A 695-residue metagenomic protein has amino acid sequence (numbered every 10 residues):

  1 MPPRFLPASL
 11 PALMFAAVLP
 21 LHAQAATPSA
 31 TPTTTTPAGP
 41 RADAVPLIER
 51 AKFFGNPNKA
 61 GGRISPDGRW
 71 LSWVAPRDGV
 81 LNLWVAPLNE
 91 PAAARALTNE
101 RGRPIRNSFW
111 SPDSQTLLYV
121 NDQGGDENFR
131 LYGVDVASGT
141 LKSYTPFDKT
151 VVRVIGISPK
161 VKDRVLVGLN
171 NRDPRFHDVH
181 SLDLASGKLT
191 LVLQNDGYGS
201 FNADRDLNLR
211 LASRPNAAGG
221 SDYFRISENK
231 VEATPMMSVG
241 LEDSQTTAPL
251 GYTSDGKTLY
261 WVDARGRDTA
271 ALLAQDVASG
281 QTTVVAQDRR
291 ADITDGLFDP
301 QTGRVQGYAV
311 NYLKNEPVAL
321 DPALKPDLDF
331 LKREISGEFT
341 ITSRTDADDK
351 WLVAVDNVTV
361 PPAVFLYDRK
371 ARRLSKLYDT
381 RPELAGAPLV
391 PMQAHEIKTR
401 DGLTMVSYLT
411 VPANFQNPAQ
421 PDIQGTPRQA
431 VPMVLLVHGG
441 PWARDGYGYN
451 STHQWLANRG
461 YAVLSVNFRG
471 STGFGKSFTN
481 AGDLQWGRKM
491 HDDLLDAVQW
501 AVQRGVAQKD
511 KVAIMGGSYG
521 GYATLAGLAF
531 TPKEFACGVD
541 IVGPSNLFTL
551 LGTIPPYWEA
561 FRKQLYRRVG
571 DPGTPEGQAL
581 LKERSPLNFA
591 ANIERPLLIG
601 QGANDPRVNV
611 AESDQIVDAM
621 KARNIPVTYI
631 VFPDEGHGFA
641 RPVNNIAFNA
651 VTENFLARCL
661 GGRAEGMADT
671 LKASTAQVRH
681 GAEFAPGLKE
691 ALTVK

Functional and structural regions predicted by a protein language model:
M1-P11: Bacterial N-terminal signal peptides that target proteins for export
S9-P20: Bacterial N-terminal signal peptides
S29-K59, A86-R106, S111, V134-V152 (+7 more regions): Multi-bladed beta-propeller domains
N56-V74, R101-N121, L131, D148-N170 (+11 more regions): Conserved beta-propeller blade repeats
A60-R63, R95, R106, F129 (+10 more regions): Non-catalytic accessory segments flanking enzyme active sites
V80-W84, D126-Y132, P174-H180, A218-F224 (+3 more regions): Structural motif
T380-A513, G517-S518, A523, S545 (+1 more regions): Cap/lid segment of the alpha/beta-hydrolase catalytic domain
V466-K695: Active-site-proximal cap/loop segments of hydrolase catalytic domains
